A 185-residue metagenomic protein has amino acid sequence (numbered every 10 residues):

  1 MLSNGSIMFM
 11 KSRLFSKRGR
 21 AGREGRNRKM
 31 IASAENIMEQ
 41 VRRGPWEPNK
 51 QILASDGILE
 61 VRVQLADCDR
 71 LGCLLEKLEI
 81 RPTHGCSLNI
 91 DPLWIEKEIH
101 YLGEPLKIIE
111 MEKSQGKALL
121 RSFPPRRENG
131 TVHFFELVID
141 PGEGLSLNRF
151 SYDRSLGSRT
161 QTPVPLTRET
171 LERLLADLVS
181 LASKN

Functional and structural regions predicted by a protein language model:
I7-K17, G22-Y101: Charge-rich, low-complexity N-terminal segments
M30-E47, G103-A118, L166-T170, A182-S183: Short, flexible domain-boundary/linker segments around small modular repeats
L53-D56, C68-D69, I109-A118, D140-P141: Short, ordered beta-strand-loop transition motifs
E60-V63, V132-P141, L145-L147, L174-L175: Short, structured motif recognition centered on aromatic/hydrophobic residues
C73-E136: The feature represents the first ordered module of a protein
S146-N185: Mixed-charge, glycine-accented linear interaction segment located at domain edges/termini
